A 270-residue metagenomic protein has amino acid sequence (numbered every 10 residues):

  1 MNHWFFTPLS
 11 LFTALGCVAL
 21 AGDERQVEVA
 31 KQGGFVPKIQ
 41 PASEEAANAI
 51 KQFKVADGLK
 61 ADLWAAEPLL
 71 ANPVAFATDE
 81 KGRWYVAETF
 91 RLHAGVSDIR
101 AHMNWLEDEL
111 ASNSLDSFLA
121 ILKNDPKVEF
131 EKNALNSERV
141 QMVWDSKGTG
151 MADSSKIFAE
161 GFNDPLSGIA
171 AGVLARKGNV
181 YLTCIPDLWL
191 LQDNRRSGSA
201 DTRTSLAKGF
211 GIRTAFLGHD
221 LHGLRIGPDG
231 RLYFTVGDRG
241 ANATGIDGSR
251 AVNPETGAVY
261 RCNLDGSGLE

Functional and structural regions predicted by a protein language model:
M1-F6: Positively charged n-region of N-terminal signal peptides that target proteins for export
T7-V18: Bacterial N-terminal signal peptides
G22-E270: Beta-propeller domains with acidic blade repeats across secreted/periplasmic ectodomains and cytosolic WD/CNH propellers
